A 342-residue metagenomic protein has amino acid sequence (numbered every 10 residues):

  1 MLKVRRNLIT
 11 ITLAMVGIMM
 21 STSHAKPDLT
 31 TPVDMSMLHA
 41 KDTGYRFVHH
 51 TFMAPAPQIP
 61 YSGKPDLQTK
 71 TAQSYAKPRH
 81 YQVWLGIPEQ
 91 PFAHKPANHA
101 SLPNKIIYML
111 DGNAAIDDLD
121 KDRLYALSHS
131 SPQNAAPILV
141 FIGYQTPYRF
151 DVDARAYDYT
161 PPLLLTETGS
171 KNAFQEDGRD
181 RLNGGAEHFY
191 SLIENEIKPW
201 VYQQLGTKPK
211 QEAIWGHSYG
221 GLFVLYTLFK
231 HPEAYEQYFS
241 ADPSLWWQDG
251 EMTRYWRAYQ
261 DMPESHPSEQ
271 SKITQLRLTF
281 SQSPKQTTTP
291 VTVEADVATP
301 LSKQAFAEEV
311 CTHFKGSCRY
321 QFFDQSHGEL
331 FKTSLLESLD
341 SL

Functional and structural regions predicted by a protein language model:
A25-K105: A domain-start/cap signature at the N-terminus of enzymes
N113-L182, A186-Y190: Active-site machinery of serine-nucleophile hydrolases
Y144, F239-W247, S283: Active-site nucleophile loop of the alpha/beta-hydrolase fold
G206-H217: Alpha/beta-hydrolase fold nucleophile elbow
A213, Q237-F239: Residue in the alpha/beta-hydrolase core beta-strand immediately N-terminal to the catalytic nucleophile
G216-G220, V224: Gly/Ala-rich beta-loop-alpha elbow adjacent to hydrolase catalytic centers
Y226-E236: Conserved hydrolase catalytic core segment
T279-L342: C-terminal catalytic histidine-bearing segment of alpha/beta-hydrolase fold enzymes
